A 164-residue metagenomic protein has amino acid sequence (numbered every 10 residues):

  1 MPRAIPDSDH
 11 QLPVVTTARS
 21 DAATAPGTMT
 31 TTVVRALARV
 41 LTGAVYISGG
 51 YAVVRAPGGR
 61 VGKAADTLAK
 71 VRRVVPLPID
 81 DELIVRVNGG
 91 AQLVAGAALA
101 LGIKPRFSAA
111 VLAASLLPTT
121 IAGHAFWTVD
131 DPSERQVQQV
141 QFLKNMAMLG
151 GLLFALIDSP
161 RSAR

Functional and structural regions predicted by a protein language model:
M1-R164: Short amphipathic, positively biased membrane-proximal segments that drive organelle/inner-membrane targeting
